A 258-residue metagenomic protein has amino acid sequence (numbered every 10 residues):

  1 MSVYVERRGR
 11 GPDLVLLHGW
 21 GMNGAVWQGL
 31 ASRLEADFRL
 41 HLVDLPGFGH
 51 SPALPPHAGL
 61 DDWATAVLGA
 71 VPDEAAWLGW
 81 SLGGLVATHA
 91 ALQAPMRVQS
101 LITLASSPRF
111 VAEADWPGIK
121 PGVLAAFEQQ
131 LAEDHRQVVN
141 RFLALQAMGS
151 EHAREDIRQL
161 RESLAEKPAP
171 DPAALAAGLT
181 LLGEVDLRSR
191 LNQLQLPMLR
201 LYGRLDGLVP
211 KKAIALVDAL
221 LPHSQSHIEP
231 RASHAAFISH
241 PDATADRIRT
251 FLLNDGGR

Functional and structural regions predicted by a protein language model:
Y4-A53, L60: Conserved HGGG/HGGXW glycine-rich cap/lid loop of the alpha/beta-hydrolase fold
D61-A75: Conserved acidic catalytic loop of the alpha/beta-hydrolase fold
G79-G83, A87: Gly/Ala-rich beta-loop-alpha elbow adjacent to hydrolase catalytic centers
L92, V98-E133: Flexible "cap/lid" loop of the alpha/beta hydrolase fold
A132-V185, S189-R190: Conserved alpha/beta-hydrolase catalytic His-Asp/Glu region
L194, R200-Y202: Short beta-strand/loop motif that positions the catalytic acidic residue of the alpha/beta-hydrolase fold
L205-V209: Acidic catalytic loop of the alpha/beta-hydrolase fold
A232-A245: Catalytic histidine-centered segment of alpha/beta-hydrolase-like enzymes
